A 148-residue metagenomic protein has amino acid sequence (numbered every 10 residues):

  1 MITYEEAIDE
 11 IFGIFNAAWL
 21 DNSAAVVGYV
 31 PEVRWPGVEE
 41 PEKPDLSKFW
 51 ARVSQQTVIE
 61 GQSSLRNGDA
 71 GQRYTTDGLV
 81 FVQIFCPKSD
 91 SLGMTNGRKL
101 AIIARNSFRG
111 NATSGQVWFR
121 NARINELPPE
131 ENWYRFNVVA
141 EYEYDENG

Functional and structural regions predicted by a protein language model:
M1-N67, K99: Small/polar-rich, solvent-exposed N-terminal microdomains that initiate assembly or binding
K43-S47, T75, N111-A112, W133: A generic structural signal for short, non-catalytic loop/turn and secondary-structure boundary residues
G61-S63, L92, G148: Short acidic, gly/pro-rich beta-turn/loop elements at beta-sheet edges and active-site/ligand-binding grooves
Q72-K88, Y134-E146: Oligomerization/assembly interface segments of phage tail-like spikes and tubes
P87-S89, E126-L127: Short Gly/Pro-enriched loop/turn and capping motifs at secondary-structure junctions
S89-R98: Short, conserved charged micro-motifs
K99-G148: Acidic-leaning, charged glycine-interspersed low-complexity segments
